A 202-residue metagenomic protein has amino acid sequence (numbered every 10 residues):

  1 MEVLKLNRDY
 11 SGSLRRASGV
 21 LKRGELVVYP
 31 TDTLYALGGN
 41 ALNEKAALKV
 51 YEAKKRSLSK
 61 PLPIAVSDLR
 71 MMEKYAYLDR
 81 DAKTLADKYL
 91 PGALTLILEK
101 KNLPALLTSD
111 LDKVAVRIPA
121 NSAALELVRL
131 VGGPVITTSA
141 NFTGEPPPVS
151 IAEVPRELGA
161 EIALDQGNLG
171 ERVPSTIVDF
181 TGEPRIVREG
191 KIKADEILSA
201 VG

Functional and structural regions predicted by a protein language model:
M1-G202: Active-site-adjacent structural elements in enzyme catalytic cores
